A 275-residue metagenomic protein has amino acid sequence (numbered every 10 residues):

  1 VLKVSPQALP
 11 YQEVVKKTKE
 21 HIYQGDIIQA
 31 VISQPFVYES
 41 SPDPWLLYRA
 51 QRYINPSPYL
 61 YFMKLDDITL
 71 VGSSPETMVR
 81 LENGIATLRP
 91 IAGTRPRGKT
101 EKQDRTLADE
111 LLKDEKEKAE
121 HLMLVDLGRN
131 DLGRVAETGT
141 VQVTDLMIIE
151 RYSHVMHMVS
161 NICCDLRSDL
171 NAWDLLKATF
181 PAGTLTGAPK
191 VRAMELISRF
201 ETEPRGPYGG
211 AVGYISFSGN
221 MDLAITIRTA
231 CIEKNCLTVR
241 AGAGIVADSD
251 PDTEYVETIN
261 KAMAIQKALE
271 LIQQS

Functional and structural regions predicted by a protein language model:
V1-S275: Extended alpha-helical targeting/anchoring segments, especially N-terminal organellar/secretory targeting helices
